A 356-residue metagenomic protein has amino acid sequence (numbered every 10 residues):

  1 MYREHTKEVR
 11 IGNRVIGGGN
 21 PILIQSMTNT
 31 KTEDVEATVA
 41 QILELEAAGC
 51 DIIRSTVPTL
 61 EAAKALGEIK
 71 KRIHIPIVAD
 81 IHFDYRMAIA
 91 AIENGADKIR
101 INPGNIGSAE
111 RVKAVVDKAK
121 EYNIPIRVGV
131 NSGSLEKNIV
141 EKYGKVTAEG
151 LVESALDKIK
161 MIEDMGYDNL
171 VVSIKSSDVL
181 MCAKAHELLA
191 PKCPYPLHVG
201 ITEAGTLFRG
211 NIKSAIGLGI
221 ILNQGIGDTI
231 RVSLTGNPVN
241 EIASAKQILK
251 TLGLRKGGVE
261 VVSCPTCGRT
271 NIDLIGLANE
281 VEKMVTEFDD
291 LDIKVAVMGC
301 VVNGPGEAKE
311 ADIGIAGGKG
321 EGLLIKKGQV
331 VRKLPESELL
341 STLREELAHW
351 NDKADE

Functional and structural regions predicted by a protein language model:
M1-M27, K120, K283: N-terminal amphipathic alpha-helix/helix-capping segment at the start of soluble metabolic enzymes
G19-A37, T56, I75-F83, I139-V152 (+1 more regions): Active-site mouth loops of central-metabolism enzymes
I22-T28, I53-S55, I77-I81, I99-I101 (+6 more regions): Hydrophobic faces of well-ordered beta-strands that scaffold small-molecule active sites in alpha/beta enzyme cores
N29, D34-V35, E46-R72, R100-S108 (+1 more regions): Glycine-rich, proline-tolerant flexible connector loops at the mouths of alpha/beta enzymes
L60-I81, A114-I126, L188-L197, V281-K283: Alpha-helix-loop-beta-strand connector modules within alpha/beta enzyme cores
R72-I75, E93-I99, K120-N123, A190-P196 (+3 more regions): Glycine-enriched alpha-helix->loop->beta-strand junction motifs that scaffold or abut catalytic
R86-R127: Hydrophobic or amphipathic alpha-helical targeting/insertion segments
N131, I139-T286: Catalytic alpha/beta core domains of metabolic enzymes, predominantly
